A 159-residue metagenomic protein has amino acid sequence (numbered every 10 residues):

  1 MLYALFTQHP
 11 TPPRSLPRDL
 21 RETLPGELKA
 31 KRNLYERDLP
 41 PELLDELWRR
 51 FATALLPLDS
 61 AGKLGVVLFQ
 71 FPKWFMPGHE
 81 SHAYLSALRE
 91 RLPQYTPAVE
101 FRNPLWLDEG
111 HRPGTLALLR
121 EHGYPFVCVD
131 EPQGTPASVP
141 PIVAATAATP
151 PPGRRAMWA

Functional and structural regions predicted by a protein language model:
M1-A159: Residues lining hydrophobic/aromatic ligand-binding pockets adjacent to catalytic sites
